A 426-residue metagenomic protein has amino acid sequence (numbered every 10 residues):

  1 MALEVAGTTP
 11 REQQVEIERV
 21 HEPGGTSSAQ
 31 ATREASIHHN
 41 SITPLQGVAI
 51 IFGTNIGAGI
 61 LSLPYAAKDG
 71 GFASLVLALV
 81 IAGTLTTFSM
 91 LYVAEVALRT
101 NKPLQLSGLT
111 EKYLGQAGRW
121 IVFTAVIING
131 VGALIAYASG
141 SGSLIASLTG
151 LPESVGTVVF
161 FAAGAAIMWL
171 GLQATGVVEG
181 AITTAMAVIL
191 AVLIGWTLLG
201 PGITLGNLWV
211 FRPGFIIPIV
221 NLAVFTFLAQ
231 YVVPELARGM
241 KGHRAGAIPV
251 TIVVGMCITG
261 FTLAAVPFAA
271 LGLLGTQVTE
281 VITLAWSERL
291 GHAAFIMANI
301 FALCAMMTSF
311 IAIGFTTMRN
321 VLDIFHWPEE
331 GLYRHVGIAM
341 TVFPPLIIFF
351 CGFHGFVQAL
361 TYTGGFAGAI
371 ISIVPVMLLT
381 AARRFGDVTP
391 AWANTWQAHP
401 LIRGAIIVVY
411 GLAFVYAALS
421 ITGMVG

Functional and structural regions predicted by a protein language model:
M1-Y65, G70, T87-L91, P103 (+4 more regions): Membrane-interface "cap" regions at the ends of multi-pass membrane proteins
R11-Q13, R19-E22, G108-E111, A138-T157 (+3 more regions): Helix-loop-helix connectors at the membrane interface of multi-pass transporters/channels
G24-H38, E153-V159, A163, G171-Q173 (+1 more regions): Helix-loop-helix junctions that connect adjacent transmembrane segments in multi-pass membrane transporters
V48-N55, F123-I127, S147-G171, M186-I194 (+5 more regions): Transmembrane alpha-helical segments of multi-pass small-molecule transport proteins
F88-L151, F295, N299-F325: Hydrophobic transmembrane alpha-helices that form the core helical bundles of multi-pass secondary transporters
N101-G118, V254-M307, W327, G365: TM-loop-TM module centered on a large, flexible mid-protein loop between adjacent transmembrane helices in multi-pass
A136-S147, A162-I182, G239, F349-A359: Membrane-water interface regions at transmembrane-helix termini and the short interhelical loops of multi-pass membrane
I189-W196, C304-T316, N320, I338-P344 (+2 more regions): Hydrophobic alpha-helical segments of multi-pass membrane transport proteins
